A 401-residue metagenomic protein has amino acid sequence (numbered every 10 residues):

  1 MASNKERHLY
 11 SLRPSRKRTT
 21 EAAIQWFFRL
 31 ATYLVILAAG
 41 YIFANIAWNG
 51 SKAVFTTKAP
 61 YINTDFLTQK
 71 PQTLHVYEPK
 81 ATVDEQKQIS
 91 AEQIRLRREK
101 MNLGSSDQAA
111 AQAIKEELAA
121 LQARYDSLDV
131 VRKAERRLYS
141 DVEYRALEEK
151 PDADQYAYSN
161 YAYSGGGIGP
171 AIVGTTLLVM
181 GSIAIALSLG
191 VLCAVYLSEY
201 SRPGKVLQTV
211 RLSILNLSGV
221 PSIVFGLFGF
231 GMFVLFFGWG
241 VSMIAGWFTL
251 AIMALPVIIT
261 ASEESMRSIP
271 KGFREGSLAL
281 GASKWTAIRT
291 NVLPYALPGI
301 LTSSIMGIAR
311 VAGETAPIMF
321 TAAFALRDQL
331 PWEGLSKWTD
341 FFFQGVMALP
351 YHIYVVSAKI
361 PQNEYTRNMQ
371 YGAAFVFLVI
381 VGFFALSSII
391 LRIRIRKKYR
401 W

Functional and structural regions predicted by a protein language model:
H8-F27, I46-G181, V355-N368: Periplasmic/extracellular loop-to-transmembrane helix junction in inner-membrane transport proteins
A23, I168, I172, T176 (+5 more regions): Hydrophobic alpha-helical elements at and bordering transmembrane segments of multi-pass membrane proteins
L34-L37, G165-Y196, S304: Transmembrane alpha-helix signature in integral membrane proteins
S182-I214, I389-K397: Transmembrane-helix boundary motif in ABC transporter permease subunits
I183-A184, L192-G204, S242-V292, S303-G307: Membrane-cytosol interface at the C-terminal ends of specific transmembrane alpha-helices in multi-pass membrane
L215-L250: Generic hydrophobic transmembrane alpha-helix motif, especially the helices
K284-F324: Transmembrane alpha-helices
F320-L378: Interhelical loop and adjacent transmembrane-helix boundary motif in polytopic membrane transport permeases
